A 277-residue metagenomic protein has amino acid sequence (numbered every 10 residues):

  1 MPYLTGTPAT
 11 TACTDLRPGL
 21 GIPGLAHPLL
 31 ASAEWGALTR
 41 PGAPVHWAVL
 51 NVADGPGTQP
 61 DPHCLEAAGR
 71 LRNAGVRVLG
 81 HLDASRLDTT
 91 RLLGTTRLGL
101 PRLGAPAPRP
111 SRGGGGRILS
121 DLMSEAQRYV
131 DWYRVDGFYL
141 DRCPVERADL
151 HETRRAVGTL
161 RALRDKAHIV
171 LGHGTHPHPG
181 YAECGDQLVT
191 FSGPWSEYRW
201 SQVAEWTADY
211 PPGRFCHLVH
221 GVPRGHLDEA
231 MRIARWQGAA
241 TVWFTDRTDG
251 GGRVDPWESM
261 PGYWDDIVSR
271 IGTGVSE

Functional and structural regions predicted by a protein language model:
M1-E277: Glycan-processing catalytic domains of CAZymes
